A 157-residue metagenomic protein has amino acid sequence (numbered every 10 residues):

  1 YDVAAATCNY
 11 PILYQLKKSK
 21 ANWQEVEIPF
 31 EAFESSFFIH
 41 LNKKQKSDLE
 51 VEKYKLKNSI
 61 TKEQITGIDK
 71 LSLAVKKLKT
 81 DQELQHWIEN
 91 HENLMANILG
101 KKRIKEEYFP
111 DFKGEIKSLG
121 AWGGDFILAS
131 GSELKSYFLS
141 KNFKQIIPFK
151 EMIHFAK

Functional and structural regions predicted by a protein language model:
V3-A121, L128-K157: C-terminal nucleotide
